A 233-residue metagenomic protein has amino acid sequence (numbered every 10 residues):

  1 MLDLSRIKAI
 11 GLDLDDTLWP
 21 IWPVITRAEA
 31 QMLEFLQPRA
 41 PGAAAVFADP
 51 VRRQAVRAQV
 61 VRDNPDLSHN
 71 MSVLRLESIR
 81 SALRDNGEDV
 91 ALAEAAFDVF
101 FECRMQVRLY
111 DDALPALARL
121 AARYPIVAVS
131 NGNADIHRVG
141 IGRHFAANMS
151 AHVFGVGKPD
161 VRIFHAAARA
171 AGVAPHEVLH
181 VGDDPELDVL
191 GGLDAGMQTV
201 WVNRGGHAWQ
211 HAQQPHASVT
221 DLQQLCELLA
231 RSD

Functional and structural regions predicted by a protein language model:
M1-I10, W22-P23, E88, L114-A118 (+1 more regions): Asp-based, Mg2+/Mn2+-dependent phosphohydrolase catalytic module
D3-D111: N-terminal helical cap/lid subdomain that shapes the substrate entry/recognition surface in HAD-like hydrolases
